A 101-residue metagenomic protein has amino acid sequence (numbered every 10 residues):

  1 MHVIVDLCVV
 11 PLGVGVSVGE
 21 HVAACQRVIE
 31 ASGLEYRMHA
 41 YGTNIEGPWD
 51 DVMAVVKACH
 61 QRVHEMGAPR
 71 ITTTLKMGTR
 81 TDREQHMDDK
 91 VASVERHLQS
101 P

Functional and structural regions predicted by a protein language model:
M1-P101: Charge-rich, low-complexity N-terminal segments
